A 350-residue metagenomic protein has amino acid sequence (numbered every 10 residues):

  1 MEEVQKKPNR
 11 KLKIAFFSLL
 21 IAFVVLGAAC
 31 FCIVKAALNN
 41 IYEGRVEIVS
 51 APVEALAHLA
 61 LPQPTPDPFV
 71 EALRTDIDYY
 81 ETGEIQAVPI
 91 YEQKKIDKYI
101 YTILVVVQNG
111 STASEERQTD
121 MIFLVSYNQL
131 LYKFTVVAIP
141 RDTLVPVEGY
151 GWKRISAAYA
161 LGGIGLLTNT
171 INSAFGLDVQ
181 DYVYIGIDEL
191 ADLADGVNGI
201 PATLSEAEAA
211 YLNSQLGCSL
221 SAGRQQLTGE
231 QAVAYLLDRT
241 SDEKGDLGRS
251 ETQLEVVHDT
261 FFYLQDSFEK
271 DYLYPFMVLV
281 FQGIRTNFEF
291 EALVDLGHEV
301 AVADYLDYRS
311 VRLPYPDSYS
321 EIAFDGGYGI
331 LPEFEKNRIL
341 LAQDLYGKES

Functional and structural regions predicted by a protein language model:
E2-I21, L26-S350: Non-catalytic, solvent-exposed segments at the cell envelope interface
